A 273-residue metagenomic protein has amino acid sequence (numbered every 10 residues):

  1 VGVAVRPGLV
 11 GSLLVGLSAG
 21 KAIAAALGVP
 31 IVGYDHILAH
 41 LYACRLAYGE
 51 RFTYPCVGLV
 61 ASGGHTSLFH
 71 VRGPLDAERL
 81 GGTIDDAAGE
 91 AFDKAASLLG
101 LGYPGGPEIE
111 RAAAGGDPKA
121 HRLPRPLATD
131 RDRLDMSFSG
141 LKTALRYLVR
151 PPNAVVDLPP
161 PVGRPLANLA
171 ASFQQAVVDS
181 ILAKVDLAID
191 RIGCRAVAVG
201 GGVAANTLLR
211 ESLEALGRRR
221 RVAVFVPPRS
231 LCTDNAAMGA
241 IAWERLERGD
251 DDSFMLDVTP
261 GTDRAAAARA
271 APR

Functional and structural regions predicted by a protein language model:
V1-A4, I192-V203, F225: Short glycine-rich phosphate-binding loop at a beta-alpha junction
V1-G20, A25: Short beta-strand-loop/turn "lid" adjacent to the catalytic site in phosphate-handling enzymes
G33-Y34, V197, E214-M238: Conserved phosphate-binding/catalytic loops in two-lobed NTP-binding clefts
Y34-V57, A242: Conserved phosphate-binding catalytic cores of ATP/NTP-utilizing and phosphoryl-transfer enzymes
H40-Y42, P227-A266: Glycine-rich phosphate-binding/hydrolytic loop that grips phosphoryl groups
G58-V60, T66-H70: Short beta-strand scaffold segments in enzyme catalytic cores
G73-D117, L141-T143, Y147-P152: Glycine-rich phosphate-binding loop plus the immediately following alpha-helix
R111-V197, T207-A215, R219, E247-D250 (+1 more regions): A contiguous, well-structured pocket-lining segment that forms one wall/lid of small-molecule binding clefts in soluble
